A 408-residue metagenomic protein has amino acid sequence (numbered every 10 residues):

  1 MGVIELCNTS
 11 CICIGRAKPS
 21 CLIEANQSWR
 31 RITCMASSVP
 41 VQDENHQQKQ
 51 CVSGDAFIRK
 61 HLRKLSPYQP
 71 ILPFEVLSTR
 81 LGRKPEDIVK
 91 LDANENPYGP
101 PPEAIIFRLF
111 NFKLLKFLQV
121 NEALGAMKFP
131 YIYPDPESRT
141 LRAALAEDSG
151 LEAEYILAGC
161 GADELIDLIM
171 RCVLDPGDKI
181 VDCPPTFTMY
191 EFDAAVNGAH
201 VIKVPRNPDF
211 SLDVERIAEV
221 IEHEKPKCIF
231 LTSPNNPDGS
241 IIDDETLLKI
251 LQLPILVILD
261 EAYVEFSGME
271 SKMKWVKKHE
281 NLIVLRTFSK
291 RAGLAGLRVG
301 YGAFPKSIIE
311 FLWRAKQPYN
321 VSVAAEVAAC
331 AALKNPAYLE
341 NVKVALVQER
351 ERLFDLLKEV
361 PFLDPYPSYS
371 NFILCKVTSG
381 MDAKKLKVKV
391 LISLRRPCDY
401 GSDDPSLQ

Functional and structural regions predicted by a protein language model:
M1-S28: N-terminal chloroplast transit peptides
S38-E164, L168: N-terminal small-domain helix-loop-helix segment of the aminotransferase-like
V52, R59-K60, K64-S66, L346-V347 (+2 more regions): Conserved PLP-binding catalytic core of the aspartate aminotransferase-like
I105, L109, F117-L118, K128-L253 (+2 more regions): Conserved core of the PLP fold type I
E154, V284, P361-D364, S393-C398: A short linear hydrophobic-aromatic micro-motif
N281-Y366: PLP-dependent aminotransferase class I/II
F304, L374-M381, I392-Q408: Conserved PLP-binding active-site segment of the aspartate aminotransferase-like
